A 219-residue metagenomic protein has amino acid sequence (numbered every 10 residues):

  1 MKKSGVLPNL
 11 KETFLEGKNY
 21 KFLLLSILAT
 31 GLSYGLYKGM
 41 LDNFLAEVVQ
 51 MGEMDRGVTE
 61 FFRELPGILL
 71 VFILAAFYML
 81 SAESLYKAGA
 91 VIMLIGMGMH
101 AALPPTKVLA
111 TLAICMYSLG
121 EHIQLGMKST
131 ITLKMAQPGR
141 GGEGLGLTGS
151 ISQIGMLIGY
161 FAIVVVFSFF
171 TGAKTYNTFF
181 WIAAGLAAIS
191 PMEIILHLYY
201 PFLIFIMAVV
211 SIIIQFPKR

Functional and structural regions predicted by a protein language model:
V6, L10-G67: Helix-loop boundary and gating motifs at the non-cytosolic
L28, G96, V108-Q124: Hydrophobic core of transmembrane alpha-helices in multi-pass small-molecule transporters, especially MFS/SLC-type
L41, I123-A136: Intracellular juxtamembrane helix-capping segments at the cytosolic ends of symmetry-related transmembrane helices
E47, V71-M79, I158-F179: Transmembrane alpha-helix termini and helix-breaking/packing motifs in multi-pass membrane transporters
F77-A90: Cytoplasmic membrane-interface "Motif A"-like loop-to-helix N-cap segments of 12-TM Major Facilitator Superfamily
V91-P105: C-terminal ends and interior cores of transmembrane alpha-helices in multi-pass membrane transporters/permeases
G146-I163: Glycine-rich segments within core transmembrane alpha-helices of 12-TM secondary carriers
G185-P217: C-terminal membrane-cytosol helix-exit motif in multi-pass small-molecule transporters
